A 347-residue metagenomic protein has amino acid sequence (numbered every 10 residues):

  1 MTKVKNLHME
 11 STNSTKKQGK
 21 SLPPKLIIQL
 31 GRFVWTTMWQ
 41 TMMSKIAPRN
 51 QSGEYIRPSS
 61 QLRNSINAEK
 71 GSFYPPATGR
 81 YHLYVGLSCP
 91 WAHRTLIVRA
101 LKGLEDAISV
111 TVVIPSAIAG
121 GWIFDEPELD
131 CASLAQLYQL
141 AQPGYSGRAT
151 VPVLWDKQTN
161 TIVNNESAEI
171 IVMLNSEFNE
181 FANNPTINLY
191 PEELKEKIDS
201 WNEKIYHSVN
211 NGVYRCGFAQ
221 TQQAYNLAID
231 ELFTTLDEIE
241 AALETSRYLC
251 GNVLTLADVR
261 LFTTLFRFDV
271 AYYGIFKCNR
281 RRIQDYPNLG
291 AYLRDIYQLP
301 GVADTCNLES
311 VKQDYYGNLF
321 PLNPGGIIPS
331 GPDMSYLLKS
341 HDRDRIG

Functional and structural regions predicted by a protein language model:
T2-G347: C-terminal alpha-helical interaction module
